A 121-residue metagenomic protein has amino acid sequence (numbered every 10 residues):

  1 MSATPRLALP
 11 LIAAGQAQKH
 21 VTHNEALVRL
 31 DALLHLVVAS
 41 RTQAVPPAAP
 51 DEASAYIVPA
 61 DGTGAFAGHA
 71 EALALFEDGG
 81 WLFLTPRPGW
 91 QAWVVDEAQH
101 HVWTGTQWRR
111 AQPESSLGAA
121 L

Functional and structural regions predicted by a protein language model:
M1-L11, G15-P47, A98-L121: Glycine-rich, low-complexity segments
D31-H35, A55-P113: Short, surface-exposed terminal/edge motifs of secreted or surface/virion proteins that either
P46-E52, P86: Flexible, charged surface loops at secondary-structure boundaries
A48, L73, Q91, G118-A119: Residue-level detector of intrinsically disordered, flexible termini and proteolytic processing junctions
